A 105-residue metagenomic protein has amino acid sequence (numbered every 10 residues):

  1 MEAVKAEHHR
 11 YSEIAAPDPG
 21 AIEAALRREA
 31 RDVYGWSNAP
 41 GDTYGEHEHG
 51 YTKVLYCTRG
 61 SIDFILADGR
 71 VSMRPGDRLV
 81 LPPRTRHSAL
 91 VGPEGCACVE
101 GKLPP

Functional and structural regions predicted by a protein language model:
M1-W36, G45: A short, N-terminal "cap"/entry segment at the start of jelly-roll beta-barrel domains of the cupin/DSBH fold
E23-A25, T43-H49, I65-L66, L90-V91: Short histidine-centered beta-strand/loop micro-motifs that create catalytic or ligand/metal-coordination sites
N38, E48-F64: Short, conserved beta-strand element in jelly-roll/cupin
T43-Y44, L79, P83-S88: Histidine-centered metal-chelating micro-motifs
S61-D63, R70, R86, G95: Structural motif
A67-P83: Short acidic-glycine-tyrosine-enriched beta hairpin
R84-P105: Ligand-binding loop in jelly-roll beta-barrel domains
